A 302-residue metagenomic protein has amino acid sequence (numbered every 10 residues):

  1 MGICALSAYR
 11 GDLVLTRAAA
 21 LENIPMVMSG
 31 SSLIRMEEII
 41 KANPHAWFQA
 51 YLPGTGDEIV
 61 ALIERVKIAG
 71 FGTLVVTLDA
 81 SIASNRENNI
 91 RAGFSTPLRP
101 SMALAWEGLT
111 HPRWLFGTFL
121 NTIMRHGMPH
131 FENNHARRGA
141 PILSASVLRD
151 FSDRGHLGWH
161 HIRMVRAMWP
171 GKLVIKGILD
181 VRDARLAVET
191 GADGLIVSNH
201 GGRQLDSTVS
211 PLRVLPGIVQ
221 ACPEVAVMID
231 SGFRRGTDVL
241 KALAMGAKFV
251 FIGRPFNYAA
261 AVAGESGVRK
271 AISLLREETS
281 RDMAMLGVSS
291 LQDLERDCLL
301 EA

Functional and structural regions predicted by a protein language model:
M1-E189, G201-Q204, R213: Active-site entrance/lid segments in N-terminal catalytic domains of soluble metabolic enzymes
Y9-R10, D206-V209, V262-G264: Short, solvent-exposed loop/turn segments at secondary-structure boundaries
I24-P25, G72, D193, K248 (+1 more regions): Short acidic/polar active-site loop segments enriched in Thr and Asp
M36-E37, V188, D193-I229: Extended hydrophobic/aromatic segments used for targeting, binding, or gating
H45-Y51, G194-N199, F249-G253: Short hydrophobic/aromatic-enriched beta-strand-loop microsegments
T77, K176, V197-H200, D230 (+1 more regions): Generic beta-strand/beta-sheet core signal
A184-A187, A192, A242-A247: Small-residue (primarily alanine) positions within well-ordered alpha-helices, especially packing/interaction faces
R213-I229, R234-A302: Alpha/beta catalytic cores of nucleotide-metabolism and tRNA/nucleoside-modifying enzymes
